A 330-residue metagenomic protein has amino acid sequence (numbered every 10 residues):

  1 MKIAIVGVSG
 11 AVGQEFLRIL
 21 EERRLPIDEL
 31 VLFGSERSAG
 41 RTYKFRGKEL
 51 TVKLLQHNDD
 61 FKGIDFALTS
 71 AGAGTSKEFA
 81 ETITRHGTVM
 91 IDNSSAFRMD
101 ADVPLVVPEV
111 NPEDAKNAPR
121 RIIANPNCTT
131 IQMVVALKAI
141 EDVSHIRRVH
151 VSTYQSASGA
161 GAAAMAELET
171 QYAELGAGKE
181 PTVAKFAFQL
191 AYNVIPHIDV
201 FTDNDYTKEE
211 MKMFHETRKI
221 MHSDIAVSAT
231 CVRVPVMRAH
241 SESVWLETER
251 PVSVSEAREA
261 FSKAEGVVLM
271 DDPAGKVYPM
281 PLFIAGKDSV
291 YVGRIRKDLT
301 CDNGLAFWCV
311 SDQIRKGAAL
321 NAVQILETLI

Functional and structural regions predicted by a protein language model:
M1-L190, A226, V290-Y291, I295-T300 (+3 more regions): N-terminal Rossmann-like NAD(P) cofactor-binding subdomain of oxidoreductases, focused on the glycine-rich
A67, A157-I330: Charged docking surfaces used in two-component/phosphorelay signaling
